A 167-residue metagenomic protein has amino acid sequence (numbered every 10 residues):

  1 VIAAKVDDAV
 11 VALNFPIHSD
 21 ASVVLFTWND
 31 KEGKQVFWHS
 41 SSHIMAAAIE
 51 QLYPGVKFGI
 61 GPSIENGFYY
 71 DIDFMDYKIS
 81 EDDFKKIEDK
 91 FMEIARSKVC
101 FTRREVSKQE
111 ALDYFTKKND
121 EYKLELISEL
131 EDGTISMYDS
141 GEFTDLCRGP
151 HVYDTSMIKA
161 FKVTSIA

Functional and structural regions predicted by a protein language model:
I2-F15: Short acidic beta-strand-loop surface patches of small beta-rich interaction domains
A3, G55-K57: Active-site phosphate-binding and catalytic loops of NTP-dependent enzymes
F15-V36, A48, K57-S63, Y69-A167: Auxiliary tRNA-acceptor-end handling modules of aminoacyl-tRNA synthetases
W38-S40: Signature for HUH/AEP ssDNA processing cores
